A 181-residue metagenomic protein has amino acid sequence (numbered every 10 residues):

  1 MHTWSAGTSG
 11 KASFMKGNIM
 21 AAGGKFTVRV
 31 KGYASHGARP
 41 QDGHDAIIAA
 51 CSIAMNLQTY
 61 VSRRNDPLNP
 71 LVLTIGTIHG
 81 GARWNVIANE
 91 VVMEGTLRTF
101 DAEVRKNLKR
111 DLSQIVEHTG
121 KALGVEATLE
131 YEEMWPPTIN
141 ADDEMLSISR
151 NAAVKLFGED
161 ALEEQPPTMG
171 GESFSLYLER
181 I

Functional and structural regions predicted by a protein language model:
M1-T77, A82-V86, E172: Histidine/acidic-residue-rich, glycine-tolerant segments that coordinate divalent metal ions
V28-V30, V91-T99, L129-E133: Short, hydrophobic beta-strand segments
H36, A50, G95, S149 (+1 more regions): Divalent metal-coordination and catalytic microenvironments
R39-D42, N107, A141: Short, solvent-exposed loop/turn segments at secondary-structure boundaries
V61-V72, K121-E130, E159-P167: Flexible, glycine/charged-enriched surface loops at secondary-structure junctions
W84-K109: A conserved active-site cap/scaffold subdomain adjacent to cofactor or substrate pockets
L108-E117: Short amphipathic alpha-helices in soluble, non-transmembrane regions that often serve as interface/regulatory elements
E132-I181: An extended, acidic, His-containing surface patch that forms the Zn2+-binding/catalytic region of metallohydrolases
